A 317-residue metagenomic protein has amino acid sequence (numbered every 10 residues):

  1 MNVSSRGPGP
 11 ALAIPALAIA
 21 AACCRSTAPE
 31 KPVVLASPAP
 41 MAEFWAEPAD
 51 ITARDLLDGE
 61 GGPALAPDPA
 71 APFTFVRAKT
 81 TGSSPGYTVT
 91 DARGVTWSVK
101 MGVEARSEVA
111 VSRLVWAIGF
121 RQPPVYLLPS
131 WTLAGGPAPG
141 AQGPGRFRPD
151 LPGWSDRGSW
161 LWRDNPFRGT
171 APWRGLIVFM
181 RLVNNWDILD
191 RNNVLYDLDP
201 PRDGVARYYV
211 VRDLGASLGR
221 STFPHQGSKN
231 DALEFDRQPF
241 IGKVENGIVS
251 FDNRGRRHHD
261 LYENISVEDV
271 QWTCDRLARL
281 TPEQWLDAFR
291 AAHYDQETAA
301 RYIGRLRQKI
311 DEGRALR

Functional and structural regions predicted by a protein language model:
N2-L12: Bacterial N-terminal signal peptides that target proteins for export
A11-A21: Bacterial N-terminal signal peptides
I19-F75, P282-R317: Regulatory N- and C-terminal appendages and interdomain linkers associated with kinase/kinase-like NTP transferase
P63-S159: Conserved ATP-binding subdomain of kinase catalytic cores across diverse folds
G86, E108-S112, L176-F179, L286 (+2 more regions): Extracytoplasmic/secreted envelope proteins and their assembly/folding machinery, especially bacterial periplasmic
D91-R93, I118-G119, M180-W186, I310-R317: Sec/Tat-exported extracytoplasmic proteins
S107-E108, R113, G158-N230: Conserved kinase catalytic-core segment
P200-R317: C-terminal catalytic region of ATP-dependent kinase domains
